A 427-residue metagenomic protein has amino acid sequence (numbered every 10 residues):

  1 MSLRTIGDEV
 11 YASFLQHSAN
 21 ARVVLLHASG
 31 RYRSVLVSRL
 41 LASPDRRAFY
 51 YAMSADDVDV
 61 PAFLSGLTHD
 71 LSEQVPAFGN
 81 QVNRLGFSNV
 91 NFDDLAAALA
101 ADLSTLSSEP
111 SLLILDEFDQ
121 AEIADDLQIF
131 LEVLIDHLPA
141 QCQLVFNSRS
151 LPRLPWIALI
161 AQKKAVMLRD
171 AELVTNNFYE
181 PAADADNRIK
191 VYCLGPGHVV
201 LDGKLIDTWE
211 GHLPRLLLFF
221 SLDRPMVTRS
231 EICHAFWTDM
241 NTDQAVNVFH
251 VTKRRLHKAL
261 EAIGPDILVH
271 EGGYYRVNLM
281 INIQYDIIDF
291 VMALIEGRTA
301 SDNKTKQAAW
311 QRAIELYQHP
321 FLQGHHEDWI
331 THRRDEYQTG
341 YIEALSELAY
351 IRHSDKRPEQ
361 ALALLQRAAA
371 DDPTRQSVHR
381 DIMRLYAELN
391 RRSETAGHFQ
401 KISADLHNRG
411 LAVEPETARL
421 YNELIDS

Functional and structural regions predicted by a protein language model:
M1-G7, S13-Q16, A161, V166-M167 (+2 more regions): Short boundary/linker motifs that mark transitions into or out of structured domains
R22-V23, H27-G30, Q120-D126, E132-L168: Sensor-1/coupling segment of RecA-like P-loop NTPase cores
V23-A52, G66-H69: P-loop NTPase Walker A phosphate-binding motif
V60-Q81, A97-A101: Conserved NTP-binding/hydrolysis module of P-loop NTPases
L99-L127, N147, Y337: Conserved P-loop NTPase "ATPase switch" module shared by AAA+ and STAND
P155-A158, M167, L222-R224, N241-A245 (+1 more regions): Intrinsically disordered, charged and Pro/Gly-enriched terminal/linker segments that flank large helical-solenoid
A185-N187, Y192, V251-I281, A404-A418: DNA-binding patch around the recognition helix
K204-F236, L256, H379-I382: Short amphipathic alpha-helical recognition elements used for nucleic-acid or partner binding across transcription
